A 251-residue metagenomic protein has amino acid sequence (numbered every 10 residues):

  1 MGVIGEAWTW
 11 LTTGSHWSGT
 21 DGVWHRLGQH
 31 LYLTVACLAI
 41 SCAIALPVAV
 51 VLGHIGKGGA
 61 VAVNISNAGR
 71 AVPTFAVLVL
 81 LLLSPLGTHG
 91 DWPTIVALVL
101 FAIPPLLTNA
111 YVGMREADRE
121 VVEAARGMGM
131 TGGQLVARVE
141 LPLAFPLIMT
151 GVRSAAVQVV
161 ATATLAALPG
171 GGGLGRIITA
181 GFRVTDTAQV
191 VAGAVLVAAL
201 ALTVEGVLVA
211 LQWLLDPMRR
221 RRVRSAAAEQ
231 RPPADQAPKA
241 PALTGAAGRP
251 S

Functional and structural regions predicted by a protein language model:
M1-G5, W10, D21, G206-S251: Transmembrane alpha-helical segments of polytopic membrane transport and secretion proteins
M1-L38: Periplasmic/extracellular loop-to-transmembrane helix junction in inner-membrane transport proteins
G22-L33, L82-P105, F145, Q189 (+1 more regions): Loop-to-helix entry region at the N-terminal start of transmembrane alpha-helices in multi-pass membrane transporters
V35, G133-L165, A192: Transmembrane alpha-helices
A43-V48, W92-V122, F145, V152-V160 (+2 more regions): Membrane-embedded alpha-helices of multi-pass transport/permease systems
V48-L81, L98, T108-R115: Cytoplasmic-entry segments and transmembrane alpha-helices of multi-pass inner-membrane transporters
M114-E120, A124-A144, G171-G172: Short helix-to-coil transition segments within interhelical loops that connect adjacent transmembrane helices
L174-L211: Hydrophobic alpha-helical transmembrane segments of polytopic membrane proteins
